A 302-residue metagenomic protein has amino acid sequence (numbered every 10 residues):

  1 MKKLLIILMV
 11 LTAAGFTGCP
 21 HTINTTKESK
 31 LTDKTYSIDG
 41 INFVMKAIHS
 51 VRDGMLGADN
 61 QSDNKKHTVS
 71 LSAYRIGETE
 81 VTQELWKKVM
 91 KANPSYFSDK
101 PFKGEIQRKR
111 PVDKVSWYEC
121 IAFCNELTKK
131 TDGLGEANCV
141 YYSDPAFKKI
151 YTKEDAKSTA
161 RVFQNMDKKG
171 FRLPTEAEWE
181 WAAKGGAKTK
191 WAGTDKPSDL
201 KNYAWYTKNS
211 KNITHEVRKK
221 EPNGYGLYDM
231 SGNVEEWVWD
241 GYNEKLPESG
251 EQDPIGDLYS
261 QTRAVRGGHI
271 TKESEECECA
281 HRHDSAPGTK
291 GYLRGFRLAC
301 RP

Functional and structural regions predicted by a protein language model:
L4-T12: Sec-dependent N-terminal signal peptides
T17-G18: C-terminal motif of bacterial Sec signal peptides marking the signal peptidase cleavage site
T25-A47, V162, K168-F171: GGW-centered surface loops in extracellular recognition modules
T32-D39, K46, R52-N60, H67-V69: Short acidic-hydrophobic surface loop/beta-edge motif
A47, Y96, P111, K190 (+4 more regions): Conserved beta-strand positions that form and line the central face of beta-propeller blades
M55-G57, S70-K196, N202, D240-E244 (+1 more regions): Active-site microenvironments of metalloenzymes and redox enzymes
D63-H67, A187-K188, S210-I213, M230-P302: Surface-exposed recognition segments
K157-K168, K201-S231, H283-A286: Short, well-ordered junction/capping motifs at the entry into regular secondary structure
